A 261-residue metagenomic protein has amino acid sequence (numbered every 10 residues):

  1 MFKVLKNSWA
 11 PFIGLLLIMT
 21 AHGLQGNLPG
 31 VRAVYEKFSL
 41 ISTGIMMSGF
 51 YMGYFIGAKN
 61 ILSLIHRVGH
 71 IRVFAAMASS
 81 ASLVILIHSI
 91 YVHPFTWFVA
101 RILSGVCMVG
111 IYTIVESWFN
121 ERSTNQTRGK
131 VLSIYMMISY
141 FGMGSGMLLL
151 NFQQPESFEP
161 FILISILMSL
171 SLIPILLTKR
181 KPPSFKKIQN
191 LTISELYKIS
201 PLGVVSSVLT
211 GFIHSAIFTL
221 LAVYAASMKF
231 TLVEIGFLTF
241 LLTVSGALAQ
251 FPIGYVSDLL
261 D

Functional and structural regions predicted by a protein language model:
F2-Y51, S200-S207, F212-Y224, M228 (+1 more regions): Helix-loop boundary and gating motifs at the non-cytosolic
S48-I61, F240-F251: Central cavity-lining transmembrane alpha-helices of secondary-active solute carriers, predominantly the Major
G57-H70, Q154, A249-D261: Helix-to-loop junctions at the C-terminal end of transmembrane segments in multipass secondary transporters
G69, I90-T96, D261: Helix-breaking motifs and short loop linkers at transmembrane-helix boundaries and internal kinks in secondary membrane
R72-L86, S165: Structural signature of the two symmetry-related core transmembrane helices
F95-L103: Paired small-residue
I102-M137: Cytoplasmic helix-loop-helix junction between adjacent transmembrane helices in 12-TM secondary transporters
L150-N151, S165-F185: C-terminal membrane-cytosol helix-exit motif in multi-pass small-molecule transporters
